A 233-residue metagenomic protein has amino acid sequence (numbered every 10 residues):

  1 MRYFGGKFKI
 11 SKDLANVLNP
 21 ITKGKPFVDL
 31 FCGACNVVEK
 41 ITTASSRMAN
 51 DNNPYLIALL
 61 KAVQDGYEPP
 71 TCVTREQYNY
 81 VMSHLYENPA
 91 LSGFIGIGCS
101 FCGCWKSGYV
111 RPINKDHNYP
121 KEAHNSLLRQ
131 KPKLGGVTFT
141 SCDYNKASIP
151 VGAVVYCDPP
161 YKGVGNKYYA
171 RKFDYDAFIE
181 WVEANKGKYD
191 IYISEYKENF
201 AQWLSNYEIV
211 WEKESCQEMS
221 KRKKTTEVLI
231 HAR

Functional and structural regions predicted by a protein language model:
M1-E39: S-adenosyl-L-methionine
K25, R47, V154: Hydrophobic "anchor" residues on beta-strands that sit immediately upstream of conserved functional sites
C32, P54, K146, Y161 (+1 more regions): Short, glycine/acidic-enriched loop or turn micro-motifs at the edges of active sites
C32-N36, N125-S126, S194-N199: Short, polar loop motifs at secondary-structure junctions
V38-T43, P132, A147-V151, N199-N206: Short loop/helix-cap segments at secondary-structure boundaries that form the rim of catalytic
S45-S141, N145-K146: Class I S-adenosyl-L-methionine-dependent methyltransferase module
T138-D174: Active-site segment flanking the S-adenosylmethionine/decSAM binding pocket in AdoMet-dependent transferases
R171-R233: Long, positively charged, glycine-interspersed low-complexity recognition regions
